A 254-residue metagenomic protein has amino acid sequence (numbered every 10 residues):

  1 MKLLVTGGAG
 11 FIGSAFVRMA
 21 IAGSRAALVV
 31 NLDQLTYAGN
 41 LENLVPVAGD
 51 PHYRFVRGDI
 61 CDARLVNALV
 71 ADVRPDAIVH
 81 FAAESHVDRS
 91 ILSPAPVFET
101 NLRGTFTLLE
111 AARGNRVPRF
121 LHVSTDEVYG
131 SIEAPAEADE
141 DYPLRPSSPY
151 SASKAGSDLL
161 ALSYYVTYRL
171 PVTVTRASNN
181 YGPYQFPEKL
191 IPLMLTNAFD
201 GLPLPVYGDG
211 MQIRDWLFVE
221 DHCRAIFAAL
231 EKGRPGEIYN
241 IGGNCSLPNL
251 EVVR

Functional and structural regions predicted by a protein language model:
M1-N180, E220, N249-L250: N-terminal Rossmann-like NAD(P)+-binding domain of SDR-like oxidoreductases, especially those catalyzing
F16, I226-L230, V253: Hydrophobic "lid"/C-terminal helical patch of Rossmann-like NAD(P)-dependent dehydrogenase/epimerase domains
V47, A136, P187-L195: A glycine/serine/threonine-rich, flexible loop-to-helix segment that serves as the NAD(P) cofactor-binding "lid"
L108, A161, M194, A225 (+1 more regions): Aromatic/hydrophobic pocket-lining residues that form π-stacking "cages" and hydrophobic walls in ligand
A112, Y165, A198, A229-L230: Hydrophobic pocket-lining residues that define ligand/cofactor binding sites across diverse proteins
E140-D141, Y168-P171, L195-V206: A short C-terminal helix-loop "cap" of Rossmann-like NAD(P)-dependent dehydrogenase/epimerase domains
A155, N180-L193, D200-L202, Y207 (+4 more regions): Glycine/proline-rich active-site loop of Rossmann-fold NAD(P)-dependent oxidoreductases
